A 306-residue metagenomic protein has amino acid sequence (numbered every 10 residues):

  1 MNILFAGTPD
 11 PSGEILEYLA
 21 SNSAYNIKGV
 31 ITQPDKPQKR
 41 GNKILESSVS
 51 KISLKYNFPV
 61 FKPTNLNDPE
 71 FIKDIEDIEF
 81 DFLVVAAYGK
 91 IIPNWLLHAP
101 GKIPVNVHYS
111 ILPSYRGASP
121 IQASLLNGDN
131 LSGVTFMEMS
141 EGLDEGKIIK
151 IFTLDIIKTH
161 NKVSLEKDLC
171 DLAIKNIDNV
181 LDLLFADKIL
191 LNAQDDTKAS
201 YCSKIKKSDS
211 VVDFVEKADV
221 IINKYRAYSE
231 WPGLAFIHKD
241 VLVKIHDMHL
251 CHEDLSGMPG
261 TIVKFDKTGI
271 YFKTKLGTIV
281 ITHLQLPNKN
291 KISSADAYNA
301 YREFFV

Functional and structural regions predicted by a protein language model:
M1-R40: N-terminal Rossmann-like dinucleotide-binding module
N2-L4, K28-V30, P59-I78, L83 (+2 more regions): Internal alpha/beta domain cores that form substrate/cofactor-binding pockets in large enzymes and binding proteins
G7, V30, S53, L83 (+7 more regions): A residue-level signal for conserved active-site and pocket-lining positions in enzyme catalytic cores
G13, K43-E46, D68-I72, A118: Structural motif corresponding to alpha-helix initiation and N-cap regions
P34-L54: N-terminal beta-loop-helix "entrance" segment that forms/cooperates in small-molecule cofactor or anionic ligand
F82-Y201, S208: Donor/substrate-binding cores of folate-linked one-carbon enzymes
S203-E216: Acyl-group handling in specialized metabolite and lipid biosynthesis
F214-V306: An anion-binding loop in the catalytic cleft
